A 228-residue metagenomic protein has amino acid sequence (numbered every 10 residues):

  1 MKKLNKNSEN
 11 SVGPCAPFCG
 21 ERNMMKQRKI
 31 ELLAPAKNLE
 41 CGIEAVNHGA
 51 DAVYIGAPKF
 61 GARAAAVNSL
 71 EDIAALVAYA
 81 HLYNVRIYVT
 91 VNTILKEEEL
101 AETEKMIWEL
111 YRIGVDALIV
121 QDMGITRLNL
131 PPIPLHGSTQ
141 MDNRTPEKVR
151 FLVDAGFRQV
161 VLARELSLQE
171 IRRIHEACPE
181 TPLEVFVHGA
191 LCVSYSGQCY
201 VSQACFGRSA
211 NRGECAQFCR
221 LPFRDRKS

Functional and structural regions predicted by a protein language model:
K2-K3, N7-N10, N23: Polybasic, lysine-rich low-complexity intrinsically disordered segments
N10-V12, L76: Generic signature of intrinsically disordered, low-complexity, basic-rich segments and short cationic peptides
G13-P14, T181: N-terminal functional modules and adjacent low-complexity/disordered segments of proteins
K26-N143, E147, L162, E170-K227: Active-site pocket-lining/capping segments in soluble small-molecule metabolic enzymes
D154-Q159, L166: Extended, well-folded interaction surfaces typified by the phenylalanyl-tRNA synthetase beta subunit core
